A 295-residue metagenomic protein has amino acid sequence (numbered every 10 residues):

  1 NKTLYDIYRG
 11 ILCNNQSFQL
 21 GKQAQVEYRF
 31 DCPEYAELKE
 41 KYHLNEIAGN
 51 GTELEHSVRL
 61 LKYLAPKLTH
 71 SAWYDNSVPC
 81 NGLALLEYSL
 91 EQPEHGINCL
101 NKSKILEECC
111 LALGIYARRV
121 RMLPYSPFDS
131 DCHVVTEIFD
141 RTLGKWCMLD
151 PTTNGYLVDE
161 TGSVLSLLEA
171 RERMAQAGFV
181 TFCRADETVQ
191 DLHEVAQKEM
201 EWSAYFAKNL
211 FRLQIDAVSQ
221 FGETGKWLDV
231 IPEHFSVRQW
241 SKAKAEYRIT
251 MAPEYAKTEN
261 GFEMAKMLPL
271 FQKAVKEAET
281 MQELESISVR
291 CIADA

Functional and structural regions predicted by a protein language model:
K2-Q25, R29-E34, L64-S71, A117-P124 (+1 more regions): Ligand-binding pocket scaffold of soluble enzyme catalytic domains
T3-I97: Secondary-structure boundary elements
F30, A48-H56, E94-K102, F128 (+1 more regions): Extracytoplasmic/periplasmic, Sec-exported soluble proteins
E53-V58, L111-R118, T142-W146: Loop/turn elements at helix/coil->beta-strand transitions in domains of secreted/extracellular proteins
R59-K62, I105-E108, G114, A293-A295: Secondary-structure-rich domain cores
A72-V135: Active-site neighborhood of thiol-dependent amide/isopeptide-bond enzymes
F128, I138-E283: His-Asp-centered catalytic microenvironments across diverse enzyme cores, prominently the transglutaminase-like
M281-S286, A293-D294: Extended extracellular/luminal ectodomain segments enriched in beta-structured repeat modules
